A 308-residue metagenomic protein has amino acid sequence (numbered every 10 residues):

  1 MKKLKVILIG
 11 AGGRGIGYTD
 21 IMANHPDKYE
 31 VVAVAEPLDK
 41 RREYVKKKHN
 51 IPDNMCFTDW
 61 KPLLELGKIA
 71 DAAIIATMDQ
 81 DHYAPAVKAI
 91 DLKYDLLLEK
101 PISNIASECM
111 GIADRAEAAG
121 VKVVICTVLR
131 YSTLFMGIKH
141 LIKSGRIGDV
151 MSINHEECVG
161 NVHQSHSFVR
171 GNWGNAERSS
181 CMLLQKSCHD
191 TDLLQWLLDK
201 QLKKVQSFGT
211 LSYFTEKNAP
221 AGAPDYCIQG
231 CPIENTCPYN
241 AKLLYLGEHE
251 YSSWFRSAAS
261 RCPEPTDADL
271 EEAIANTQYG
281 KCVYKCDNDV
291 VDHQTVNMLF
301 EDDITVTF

Functional and structural regions predicted by a protein language model:
M1-I51: N-terminal Rossmann-like dinucleotide-binding module
G12, I51-R115: Beta-loop-alpha module in the N-terminal Rossmann-like domain of NAD(P)-dependent dehydrogenases, especially those
G12, L129-A273, Y279: Predominantly a Rossmann-like dinucleotide-binding segment in NAD(P)-dependent oxidoreductases
A33, A72, S152: Short, Asp-centered acidic motifs that coordinate Mg2+ and/or phosphate in catalytic or ligand-binding sites
G111-V128, G148-I153: Rossmann-fold dehydrogenase core element
M182-L184, Y284-N288: Short Gly/Pro-enriched turn/cap motifs at secondary-structure boundaries
A268-G280, D287-V306: C-terminal substrate-binding/catalytic lobe of Rossmann-fold NAD(P)-dependent dehydrogenases
